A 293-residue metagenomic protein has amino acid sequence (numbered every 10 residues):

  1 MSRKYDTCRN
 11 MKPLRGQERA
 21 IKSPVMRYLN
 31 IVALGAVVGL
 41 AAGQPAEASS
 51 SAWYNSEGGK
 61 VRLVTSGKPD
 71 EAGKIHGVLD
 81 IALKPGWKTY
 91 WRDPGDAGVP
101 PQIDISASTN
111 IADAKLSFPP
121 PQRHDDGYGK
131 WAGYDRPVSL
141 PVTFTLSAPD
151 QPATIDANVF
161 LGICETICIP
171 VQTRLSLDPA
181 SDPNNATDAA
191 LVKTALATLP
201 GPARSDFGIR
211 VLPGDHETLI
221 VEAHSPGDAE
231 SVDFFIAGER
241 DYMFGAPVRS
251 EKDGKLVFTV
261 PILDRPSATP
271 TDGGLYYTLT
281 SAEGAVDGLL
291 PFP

Functional and structural regions predicted by a protein language model:
S2-R3, K12, S23-L29: Positively charged n-region of N-terminal signal peptides that target proteins for export
E18-A20, V38: Short, linear, compositionally biased motifs with a strong N-terminal bias
N30-A41: Bacterial N-terminal signal peptides
E47-P293: Extracellular/lumen-exposed scaffold segments
